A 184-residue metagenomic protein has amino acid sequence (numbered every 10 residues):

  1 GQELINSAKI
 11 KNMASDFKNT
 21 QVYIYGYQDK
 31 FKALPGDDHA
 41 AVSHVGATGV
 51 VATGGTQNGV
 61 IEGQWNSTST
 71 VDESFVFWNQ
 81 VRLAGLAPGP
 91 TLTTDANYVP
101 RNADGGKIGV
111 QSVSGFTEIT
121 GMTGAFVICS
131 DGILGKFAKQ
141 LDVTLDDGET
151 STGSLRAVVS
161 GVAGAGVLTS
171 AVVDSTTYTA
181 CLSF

Functional and structural regions predicted by a protein language model:
G1-K18: Amphipathic alpha-helical segments typified by the pilin-like N-terminal helix that continues immediately C-terminal
Q21-T169: N-terminal pilin/flagellin-like segments and related low-complexity appendage regions
V173-F184: Short, low-complexity, Pro/Ser/Thr/Gly-rich segments in the mature regions of secreted, periplasmic
